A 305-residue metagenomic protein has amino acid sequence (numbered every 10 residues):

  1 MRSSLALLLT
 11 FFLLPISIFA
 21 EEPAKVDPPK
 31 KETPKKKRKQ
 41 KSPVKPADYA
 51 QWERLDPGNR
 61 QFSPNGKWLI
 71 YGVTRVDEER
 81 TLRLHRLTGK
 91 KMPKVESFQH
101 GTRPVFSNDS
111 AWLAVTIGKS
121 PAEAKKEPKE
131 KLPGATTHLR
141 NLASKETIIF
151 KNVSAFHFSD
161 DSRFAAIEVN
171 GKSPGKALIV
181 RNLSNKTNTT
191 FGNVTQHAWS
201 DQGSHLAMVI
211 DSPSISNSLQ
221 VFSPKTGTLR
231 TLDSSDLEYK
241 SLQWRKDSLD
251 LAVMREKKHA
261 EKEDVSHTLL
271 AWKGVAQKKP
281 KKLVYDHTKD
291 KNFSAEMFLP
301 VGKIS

Functional and structural regions predicted by a protein language model:
M1-E21: N-terminal export/membrane-targeting signals
A20-S305: Beta-propeller folds
